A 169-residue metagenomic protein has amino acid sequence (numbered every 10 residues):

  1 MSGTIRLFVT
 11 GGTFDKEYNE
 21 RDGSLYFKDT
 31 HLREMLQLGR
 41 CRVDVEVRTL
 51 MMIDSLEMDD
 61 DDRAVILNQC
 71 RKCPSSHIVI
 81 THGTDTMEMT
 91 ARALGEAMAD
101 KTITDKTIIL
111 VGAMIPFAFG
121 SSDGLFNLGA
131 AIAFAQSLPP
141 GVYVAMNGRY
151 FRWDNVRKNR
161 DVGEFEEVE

Functional and structural regions predicted by a protein language model:
S2-E169: Active-site histidine-anchored catalytic micro-motif
